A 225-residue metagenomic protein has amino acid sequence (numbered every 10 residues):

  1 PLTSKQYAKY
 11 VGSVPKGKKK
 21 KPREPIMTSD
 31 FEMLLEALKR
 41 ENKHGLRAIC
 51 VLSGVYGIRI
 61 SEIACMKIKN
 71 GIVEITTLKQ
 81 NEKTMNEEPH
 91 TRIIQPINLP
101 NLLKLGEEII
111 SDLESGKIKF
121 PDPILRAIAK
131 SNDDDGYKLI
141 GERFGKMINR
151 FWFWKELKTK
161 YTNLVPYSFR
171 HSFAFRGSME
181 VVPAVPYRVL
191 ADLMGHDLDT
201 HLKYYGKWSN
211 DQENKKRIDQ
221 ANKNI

Functional and structural regions predicted by a protein language model:
P1: Non-catalytic DNA-binding core/recognition domains of DNA-processing enzymes
K9-I60, A64: Basic, Lys/Arg- and aromatic-enriched nucleic-acid-binding interface segment
P25, K79-N81, M194-D219: Catalytic-site neighborhood detector that most strongly recognizes the C-terminal catalytic loop/helix of tyrosine
G45, I58-R59, E88-Q95, R170: Short, cationic motifs built from Arg/Lys/His that form the positively charged side of catalytic pockets
V51, V55, E62, Y167-H196: C-terminal catalytic core of tyrosine-transesterase DNA break-rejoin enzymes
C65-I109: Conserved tyrosine-mediated DNA breakage-rejoining catalytic core shared by Y-recombinases
Q95-T162, Y167-S168, S172-F173: Active-site/catalytic core of tyrosine-dependent DNA strand-transfer enzymes
Q220-I225: Intrinsically disordered, low-complexity basic tails/linkers immediately adjacent to helix-turn-helix/homeobox/MYB/SANT
